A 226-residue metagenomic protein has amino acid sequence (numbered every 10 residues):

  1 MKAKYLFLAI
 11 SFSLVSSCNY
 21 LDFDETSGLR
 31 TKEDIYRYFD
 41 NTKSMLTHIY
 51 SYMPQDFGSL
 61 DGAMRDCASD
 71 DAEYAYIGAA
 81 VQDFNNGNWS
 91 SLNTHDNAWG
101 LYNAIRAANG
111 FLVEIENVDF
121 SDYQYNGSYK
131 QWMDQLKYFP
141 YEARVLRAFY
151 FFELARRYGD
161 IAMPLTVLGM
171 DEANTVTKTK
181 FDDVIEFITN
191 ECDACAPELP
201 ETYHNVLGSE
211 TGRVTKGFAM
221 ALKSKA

Functional and structural regions predicted by a protein language model:
M1-G28: Bacterial Sec-dependent N-terminal signal peptides
C18-A68: Membrane-proximal, proline-rich intrinsically disordered regions
N19, F57-G58, L154-M163: Proline-centered turn/helix-capping motifs that create local helix->coil transitions or kinks
Y20-L21, A221, K225: Surface-exposed extracellular loop regions of Gram-negative outer-membrane beta-barrel proteins
Y38, K43, T47, S51-Q55 (+3 more regions): Conserved, well-structured interaction surfaces
V167-M170: Short edge-strand/loop segments of extracellular domains
